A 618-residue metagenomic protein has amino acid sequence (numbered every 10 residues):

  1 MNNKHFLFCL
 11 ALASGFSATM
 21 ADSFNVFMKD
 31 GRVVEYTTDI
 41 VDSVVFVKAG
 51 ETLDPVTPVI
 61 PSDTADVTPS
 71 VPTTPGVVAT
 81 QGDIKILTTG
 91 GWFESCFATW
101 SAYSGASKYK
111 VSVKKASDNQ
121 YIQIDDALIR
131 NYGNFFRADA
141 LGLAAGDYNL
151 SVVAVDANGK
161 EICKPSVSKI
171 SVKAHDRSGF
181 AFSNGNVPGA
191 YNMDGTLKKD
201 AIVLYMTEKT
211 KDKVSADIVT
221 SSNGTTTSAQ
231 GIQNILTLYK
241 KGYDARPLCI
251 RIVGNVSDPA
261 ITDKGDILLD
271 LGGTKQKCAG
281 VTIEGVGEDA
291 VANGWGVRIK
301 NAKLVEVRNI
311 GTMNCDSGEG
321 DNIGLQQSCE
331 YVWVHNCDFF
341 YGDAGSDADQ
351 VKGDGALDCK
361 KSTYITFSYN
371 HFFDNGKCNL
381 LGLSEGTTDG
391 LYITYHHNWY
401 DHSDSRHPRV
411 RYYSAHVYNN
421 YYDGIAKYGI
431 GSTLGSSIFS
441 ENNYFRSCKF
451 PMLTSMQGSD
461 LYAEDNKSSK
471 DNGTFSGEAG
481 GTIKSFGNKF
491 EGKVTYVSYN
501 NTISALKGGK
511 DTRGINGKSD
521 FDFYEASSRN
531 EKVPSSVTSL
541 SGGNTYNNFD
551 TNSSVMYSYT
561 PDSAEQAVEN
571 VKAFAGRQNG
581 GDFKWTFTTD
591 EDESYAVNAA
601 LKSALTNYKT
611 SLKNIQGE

Functional and structural regions predicted by a protein language model:
T88-A106: Conserved aromatic anchor
A138-C163: Beta-strand-rich modules
D156-A181: Extracellular fibronectin type III
F180-I202, T207-C249: Acidic Gly/Asp/Thr-rich repetitive segments characteristic of extracellular carbohydrate-active and adhesion proteins
A229-A245, I261-T282, V291-R308, N314-C329: Extracellular beta-strand-rich solenoid/capping regions of secreted or surface-exposed proteins that bind or remodel
D263-L271, N293-V297, D316-Q326, S346-C359 (+4 more regions): Extracellular beta-strand/beta-solenoid scaffold signature
A279-D289, K303-N314, C329-G345, G355-A356 (+5 more regions): Right-handed parallel beta-helix
N419, A426, I430-E618: Extracellular beta-rich repeat passengers
